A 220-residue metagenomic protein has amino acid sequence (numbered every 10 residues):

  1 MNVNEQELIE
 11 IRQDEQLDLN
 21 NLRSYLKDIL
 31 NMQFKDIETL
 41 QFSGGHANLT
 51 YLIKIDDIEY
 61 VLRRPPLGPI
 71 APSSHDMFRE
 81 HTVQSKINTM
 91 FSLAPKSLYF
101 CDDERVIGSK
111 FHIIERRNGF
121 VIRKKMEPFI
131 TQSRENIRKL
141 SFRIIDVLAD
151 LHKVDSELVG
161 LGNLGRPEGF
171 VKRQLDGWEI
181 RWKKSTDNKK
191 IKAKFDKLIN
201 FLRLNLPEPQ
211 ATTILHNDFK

Functional and structural regions predicted by a protein language model:
M1-I37: Juxta-kinase regulatory segment immediately upstream of eukaryotic protein kinase catalytic domains
I37-L198, L204-I214: ATP-binding pocket architecture of kinase catalytic cores
D218: Conserved catalytic-loop position in the HRD/HxD motif
